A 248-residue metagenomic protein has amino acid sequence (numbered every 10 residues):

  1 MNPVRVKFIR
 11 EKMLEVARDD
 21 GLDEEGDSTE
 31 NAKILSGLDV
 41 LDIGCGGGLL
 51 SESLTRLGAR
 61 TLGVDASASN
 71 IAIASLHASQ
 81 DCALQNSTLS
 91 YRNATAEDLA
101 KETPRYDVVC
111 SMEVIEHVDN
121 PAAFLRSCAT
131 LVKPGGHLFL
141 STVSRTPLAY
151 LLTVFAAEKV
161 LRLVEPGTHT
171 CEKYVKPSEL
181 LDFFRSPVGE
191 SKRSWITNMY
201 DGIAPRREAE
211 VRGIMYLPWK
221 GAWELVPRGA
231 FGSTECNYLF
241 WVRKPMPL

Functional and structural regions predicted by a protein language model:
M1-P104, V108, M112, V188-K192 (+4 more regions): Conserved N-terminal segment of class I S-adenosyl-L-methionine
S69, D119-A123: Short N-terminal helix/helix-N-cap motif within the alpha/beta-hydrolase-1
M112-I115, S141: Residues lining the SAM
A123-P134: A short glycine-rich, Lys/Arg-flanked "PGG" loop and its adjoining helix->strand segment in the class I
H137-R162: Conserved class I S-adenosyl-L-methionine
Y150-F155, K220-V226: Short aromatic-enriched loop/helix-cap "lid" or pocket-rim segments at secondary-structure transitions that line
L161-E179: Acceptor-substrate binding/catalytic loop of class I
E224-L248: Core SAM-dependent methyltransferase catalytic element
